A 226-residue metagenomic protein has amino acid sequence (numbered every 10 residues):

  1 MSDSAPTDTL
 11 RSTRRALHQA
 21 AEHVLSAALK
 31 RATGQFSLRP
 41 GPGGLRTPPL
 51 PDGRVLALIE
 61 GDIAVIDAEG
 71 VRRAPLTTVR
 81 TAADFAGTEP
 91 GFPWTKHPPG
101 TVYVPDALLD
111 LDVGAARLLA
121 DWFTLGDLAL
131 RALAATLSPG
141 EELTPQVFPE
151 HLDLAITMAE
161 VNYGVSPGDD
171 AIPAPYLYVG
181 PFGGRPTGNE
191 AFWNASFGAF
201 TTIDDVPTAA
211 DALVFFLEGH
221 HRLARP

Functional and structural regions predicted by a protein language model:
M1-I63: N-terminal ordered "arm"
A16-R31, W122-L133, A212-H220: Short, Φ-rich (hydrophobic/aromatic) sequence segments
L50-D52, G70, T187: A domain-level signal for the structural core that forms small-molecule/cofactor-binding pockets and catalytic centers
L56-G100: Hydrophobic, ordered structural segments
A83-P145: Surface-exposed beta-loop interaction hotspot
R131-I172: A mid-sequence, solvent-exposed acidic-amphipathic segment
V165-A199: Low-complexity, glycine/alanine/valine/leucine- and proline-rich hydrophobic stretches
P186-P226: Long, compositionally biased interface segments
